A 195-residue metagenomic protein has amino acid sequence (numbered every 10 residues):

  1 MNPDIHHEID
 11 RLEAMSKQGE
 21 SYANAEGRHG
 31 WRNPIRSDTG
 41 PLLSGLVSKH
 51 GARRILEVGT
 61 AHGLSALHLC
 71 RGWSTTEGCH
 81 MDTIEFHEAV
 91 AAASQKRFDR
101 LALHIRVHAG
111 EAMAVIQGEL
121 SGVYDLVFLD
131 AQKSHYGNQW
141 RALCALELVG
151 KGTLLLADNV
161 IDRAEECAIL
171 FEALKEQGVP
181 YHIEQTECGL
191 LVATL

Functional and structural regions predicted by a protein language model:
M1-L126, K133-L156, V160-L195: A short alpha-helical cap/connector motif
